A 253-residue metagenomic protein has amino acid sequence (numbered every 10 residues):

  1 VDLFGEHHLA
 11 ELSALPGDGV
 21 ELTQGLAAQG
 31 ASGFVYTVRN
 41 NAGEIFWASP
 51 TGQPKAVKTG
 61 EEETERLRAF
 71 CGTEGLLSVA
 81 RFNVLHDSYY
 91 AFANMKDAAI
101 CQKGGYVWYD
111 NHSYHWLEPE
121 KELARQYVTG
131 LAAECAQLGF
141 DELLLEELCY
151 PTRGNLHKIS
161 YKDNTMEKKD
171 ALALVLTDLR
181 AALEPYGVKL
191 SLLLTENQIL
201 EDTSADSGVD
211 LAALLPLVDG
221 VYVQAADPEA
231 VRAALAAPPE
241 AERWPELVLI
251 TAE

Functional and structural regions predicted by a protein language model:
V1-L26, A31, V188, L192-E196 (+1 more regions): Boundary/entry segment of secreted carbohydrate-active catalytic domains
D2-S13, L85-A133: Active-site-adjacent "subsite" loops/lids of carbohydrate-active enzymes
E6-H8, A31-S32, G72-S78, G139-D141 (+2 more regions): Short, well-ordered coil/turn segments that N-cap beta-strands
E11, L77-H86, L144-L145, M166-G208 (+2 more regions): Aromatic-lined carbohydrate-recognition surfaces of secreted/lumenal glycan-active proteins
A14-A28, E122-A136, D202-L215: Short, acidic/polar
G19-I45, E134-E146, L214-Y222: Catalytic domains of carbohydrate-active enzymes, especially glycoside hydrolases
A42-F82, L131, R153-L190: Aromatic-lined substrate-binding rim segments of carbohydrate-active enzymes
V107-G130, E134, L138-F140, L144-A182 (+1 more regions): Active-site cleft segment of glycoside hydrolase catalytic domains centered on the general acid/base Glu
